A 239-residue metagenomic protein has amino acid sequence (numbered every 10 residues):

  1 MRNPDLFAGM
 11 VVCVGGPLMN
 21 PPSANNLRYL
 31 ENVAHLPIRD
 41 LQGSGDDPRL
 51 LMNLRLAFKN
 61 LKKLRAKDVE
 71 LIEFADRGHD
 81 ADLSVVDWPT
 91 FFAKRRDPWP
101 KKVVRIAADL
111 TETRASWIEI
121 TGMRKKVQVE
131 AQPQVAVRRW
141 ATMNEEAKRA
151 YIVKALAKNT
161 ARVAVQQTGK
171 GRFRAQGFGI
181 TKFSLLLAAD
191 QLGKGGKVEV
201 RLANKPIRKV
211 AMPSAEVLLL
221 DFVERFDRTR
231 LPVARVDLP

Functional and structural regions predicted by a protein language model:
M1, I38-D40, A175: Long, contiguous hydrophobic alpha-helical segments, chiefly transmembrane helices and signal peptides
M1-P4, M10: Short glycine-enriched nucleophile-adjacent loop and the immediately C-terminal alpha-helix near the catalytic center
L6-F7, A34, G179, K194: Short loop/turn motifs at secondary-structure junctions
G9-A81, V85-A93: The feature captures the conserved acid-bearing segment of alpha/beta-hydrolase catalytic domains
K63-P239: Alpha/beta-hydrolase-fold serine-hydrolase catalytic core, especially in secreted/extracellular enzymes
